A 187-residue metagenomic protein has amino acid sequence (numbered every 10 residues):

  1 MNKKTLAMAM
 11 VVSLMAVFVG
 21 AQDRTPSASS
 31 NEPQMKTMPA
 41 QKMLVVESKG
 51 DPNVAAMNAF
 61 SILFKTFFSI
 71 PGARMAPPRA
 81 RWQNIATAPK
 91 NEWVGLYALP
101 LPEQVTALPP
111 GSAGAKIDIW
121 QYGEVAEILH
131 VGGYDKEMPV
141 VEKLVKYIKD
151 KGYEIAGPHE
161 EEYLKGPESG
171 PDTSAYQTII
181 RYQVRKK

Functional and structural regions predicted by a protein language model:
M1-M10: Bacterial N-terminal signal peptides that target proteins for export
A9-V17: Bacterial N-terminal signal peptides
F18-K187: A solvent-exposed interaction/effector surface
